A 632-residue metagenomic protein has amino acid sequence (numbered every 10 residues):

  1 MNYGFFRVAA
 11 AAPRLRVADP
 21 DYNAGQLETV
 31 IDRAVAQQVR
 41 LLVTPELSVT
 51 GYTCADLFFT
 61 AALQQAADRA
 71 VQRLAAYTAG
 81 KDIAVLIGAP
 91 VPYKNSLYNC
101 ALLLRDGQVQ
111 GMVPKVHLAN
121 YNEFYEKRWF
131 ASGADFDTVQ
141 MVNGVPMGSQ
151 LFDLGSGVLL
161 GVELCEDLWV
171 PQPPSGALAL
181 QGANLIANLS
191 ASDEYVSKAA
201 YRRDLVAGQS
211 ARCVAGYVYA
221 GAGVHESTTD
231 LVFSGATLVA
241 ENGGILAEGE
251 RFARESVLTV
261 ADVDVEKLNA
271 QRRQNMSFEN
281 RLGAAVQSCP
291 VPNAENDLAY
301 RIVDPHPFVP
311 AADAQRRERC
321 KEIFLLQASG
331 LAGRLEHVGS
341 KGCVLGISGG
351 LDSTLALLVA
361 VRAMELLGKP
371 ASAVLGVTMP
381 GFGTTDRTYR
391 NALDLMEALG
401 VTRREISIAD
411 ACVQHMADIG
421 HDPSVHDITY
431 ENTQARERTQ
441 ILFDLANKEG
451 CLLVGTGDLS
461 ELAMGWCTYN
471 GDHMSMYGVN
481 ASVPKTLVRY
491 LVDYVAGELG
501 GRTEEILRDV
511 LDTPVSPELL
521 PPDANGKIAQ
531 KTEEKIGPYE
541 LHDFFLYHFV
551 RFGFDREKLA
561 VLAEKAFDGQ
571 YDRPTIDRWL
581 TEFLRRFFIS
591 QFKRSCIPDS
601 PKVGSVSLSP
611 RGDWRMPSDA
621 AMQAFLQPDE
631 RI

Functional and structural regions predicted by a protein language model:
M1-G346, R362-A371: Enzyme catalytic cores with a strong preference for nitrogen-chemistry domains
R7, N23, S156, S227 (+4 more regions): ATP/NTP-dependent adenylation/nucleotidyl-transfer catalytic domains that generate, transfer, or process NMP-activated
